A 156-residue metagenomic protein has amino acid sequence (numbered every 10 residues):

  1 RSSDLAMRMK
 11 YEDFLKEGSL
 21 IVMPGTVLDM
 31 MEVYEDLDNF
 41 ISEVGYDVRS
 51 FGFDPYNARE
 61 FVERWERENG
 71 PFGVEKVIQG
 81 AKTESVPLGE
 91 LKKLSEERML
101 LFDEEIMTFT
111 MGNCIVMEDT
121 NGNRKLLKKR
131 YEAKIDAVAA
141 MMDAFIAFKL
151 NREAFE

Functional and structural regions predicted by a protein language model:
R1-Q79, S85, G89, E105-E156: RNase H-like, metal-dependent nuclease domains and their acidic two-metal-ion catalytic environment used
P87-E97: Short, surface-exposed amphipathic charged segments that create phosphate/polyanion-binding patches used for binding
L100: Pre-active-site segment of Zn-dependent metallo-hydrolases
